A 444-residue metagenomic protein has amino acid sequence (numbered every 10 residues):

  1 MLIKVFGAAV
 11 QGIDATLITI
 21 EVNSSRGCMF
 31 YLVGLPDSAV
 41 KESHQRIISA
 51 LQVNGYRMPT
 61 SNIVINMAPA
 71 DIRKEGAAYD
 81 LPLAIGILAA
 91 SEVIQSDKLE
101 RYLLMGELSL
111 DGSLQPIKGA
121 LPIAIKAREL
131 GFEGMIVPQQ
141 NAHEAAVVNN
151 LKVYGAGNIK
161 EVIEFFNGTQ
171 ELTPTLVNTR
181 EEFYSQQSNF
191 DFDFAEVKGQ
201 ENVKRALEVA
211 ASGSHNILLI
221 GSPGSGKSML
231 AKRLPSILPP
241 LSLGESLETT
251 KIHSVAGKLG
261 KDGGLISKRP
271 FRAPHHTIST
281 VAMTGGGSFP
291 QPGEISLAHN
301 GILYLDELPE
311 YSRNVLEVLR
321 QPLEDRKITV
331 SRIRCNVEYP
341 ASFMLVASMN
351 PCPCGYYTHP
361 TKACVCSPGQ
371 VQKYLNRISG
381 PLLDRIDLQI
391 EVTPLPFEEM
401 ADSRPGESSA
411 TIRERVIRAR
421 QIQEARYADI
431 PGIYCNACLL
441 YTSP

Functional and structural regions predicted by a protein language model:
M1-L218, S222-S225, I266, S331: Peripheral, non-AAA+ core regions of ATP-driven protein-machinery
Q11, L17, H276, V281 (+4 more regions): Conserved P-loop NTPase
E171-V209, G244-I295: P-loop NTPase nucleotide-binding/switch module
I220-A256: Walker A/P-loop
P290-Q291, I295-N300, S331-N350, K362 (+1 more regions): AAA+/SF3 P-loop NTPase mechanochemical coupling elements
P292-L323, Y357-T358, L382: Conserved AAA+/SF3 P-loop NTPase catalytic/coupling segment centered on the Walker-B
E317-V337, T358-N376: Substrate-gripping "pore-loop 1 plus following alpha2 helix"
Y441-P444: Conserved small/polar residues in nucleotide/adenosyl-binding loops
